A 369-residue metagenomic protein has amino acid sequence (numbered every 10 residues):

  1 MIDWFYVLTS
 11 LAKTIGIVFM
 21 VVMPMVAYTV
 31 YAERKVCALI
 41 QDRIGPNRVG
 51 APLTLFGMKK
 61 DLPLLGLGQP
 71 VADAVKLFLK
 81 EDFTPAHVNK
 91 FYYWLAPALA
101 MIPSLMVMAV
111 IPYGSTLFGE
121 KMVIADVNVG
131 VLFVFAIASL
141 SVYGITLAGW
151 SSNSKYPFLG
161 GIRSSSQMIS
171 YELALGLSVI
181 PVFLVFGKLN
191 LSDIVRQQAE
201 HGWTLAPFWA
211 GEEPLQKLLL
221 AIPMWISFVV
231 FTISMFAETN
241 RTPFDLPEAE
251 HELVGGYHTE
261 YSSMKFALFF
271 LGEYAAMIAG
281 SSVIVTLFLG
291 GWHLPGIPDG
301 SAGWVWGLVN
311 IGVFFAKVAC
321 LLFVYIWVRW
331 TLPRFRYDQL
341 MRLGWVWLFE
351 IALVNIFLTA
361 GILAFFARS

Functional and structural regions predicted by a protein language model:
M1-S369: Selective transmembrane helix interface/packing segments
